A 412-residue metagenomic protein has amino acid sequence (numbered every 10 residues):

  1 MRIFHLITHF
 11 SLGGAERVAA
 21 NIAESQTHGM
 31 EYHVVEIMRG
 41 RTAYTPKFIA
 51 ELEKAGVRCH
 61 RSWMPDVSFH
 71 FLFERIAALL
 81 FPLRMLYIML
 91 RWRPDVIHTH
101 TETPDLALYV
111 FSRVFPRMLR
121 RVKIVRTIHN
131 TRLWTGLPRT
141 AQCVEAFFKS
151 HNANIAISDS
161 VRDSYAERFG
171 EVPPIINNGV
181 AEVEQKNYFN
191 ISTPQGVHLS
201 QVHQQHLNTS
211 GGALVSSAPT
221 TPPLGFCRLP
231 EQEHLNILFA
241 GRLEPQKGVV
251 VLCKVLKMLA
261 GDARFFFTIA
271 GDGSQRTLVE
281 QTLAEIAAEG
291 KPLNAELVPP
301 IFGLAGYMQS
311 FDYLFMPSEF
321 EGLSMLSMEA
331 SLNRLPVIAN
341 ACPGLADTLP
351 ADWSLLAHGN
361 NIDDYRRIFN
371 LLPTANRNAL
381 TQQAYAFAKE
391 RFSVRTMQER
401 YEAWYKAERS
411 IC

Functional and structural regions predicted by a protein language model:
H5-F73, A166, G273-S274: N-terminal strand-loop element at the rim of the active site of nucleotide-sugar-dependent glycosyltransferases
G13-E24, L235, F239-M258, S274-T277 (+1 more regions): A conserved mid-protein helix/loop that constitutes part of the nucleotide-sugar donor-binding site
T99-D105, I128: Short His-centered aromatic/hydrophobic patch
S160, G179: Carbohydrate-associated surface elements
P300, E319: Aromatic "clamp/platform" in nucleotide-sugar-dependent glycosyltransferases that forms part of the donor/acceptor
P336-A339: Short hydrophobic beta-strand element within catalytic cores of glycosyltransferases and related nucleotide-activated
A351-D363, N370-N376: Conserved acidic donor-binding segment of nucleotide-sugar-dependent glycosyltransferases
N378-K406: A charged, aromatic-enriched C-terminal amphipathic alpha-helix characteristic of glycosyltransferases across folds
